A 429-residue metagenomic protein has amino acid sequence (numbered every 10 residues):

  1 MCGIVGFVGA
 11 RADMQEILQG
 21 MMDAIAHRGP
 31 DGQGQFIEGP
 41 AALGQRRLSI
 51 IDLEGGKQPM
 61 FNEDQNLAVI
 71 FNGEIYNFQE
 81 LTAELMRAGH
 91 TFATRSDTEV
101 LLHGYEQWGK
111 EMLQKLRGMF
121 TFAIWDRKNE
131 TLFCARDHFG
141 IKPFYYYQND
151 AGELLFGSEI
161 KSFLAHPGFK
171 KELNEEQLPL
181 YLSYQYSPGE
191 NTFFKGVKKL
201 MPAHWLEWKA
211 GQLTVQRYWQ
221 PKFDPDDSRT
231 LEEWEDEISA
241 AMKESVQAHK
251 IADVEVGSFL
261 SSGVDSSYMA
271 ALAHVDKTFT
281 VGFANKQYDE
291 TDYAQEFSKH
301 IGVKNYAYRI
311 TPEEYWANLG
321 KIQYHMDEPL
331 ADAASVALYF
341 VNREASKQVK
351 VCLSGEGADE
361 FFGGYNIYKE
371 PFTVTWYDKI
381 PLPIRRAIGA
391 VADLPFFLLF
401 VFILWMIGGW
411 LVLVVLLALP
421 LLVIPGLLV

Functional and structural regions predicted by a protein language model:
M1-M326, L338, N342: Cysteine-centered catalytic environments shared across enzyme families
V8, Q45, D150, A210 (+5 more regions): Glycine-rich active-site loop/lid subdomains used to bind and stabilize high-energy intermediates
H27, G56, K222, D378-I380 (+2 more regions): Compositionally biased, intrinsically disordered/low-complexity regions enriched for serine, proline and threonine
G109, E159, G408-G409, I424: Short, solvent-exposed helix-helix connector turns and helix-capping sites enriched in acidic/polar residues
